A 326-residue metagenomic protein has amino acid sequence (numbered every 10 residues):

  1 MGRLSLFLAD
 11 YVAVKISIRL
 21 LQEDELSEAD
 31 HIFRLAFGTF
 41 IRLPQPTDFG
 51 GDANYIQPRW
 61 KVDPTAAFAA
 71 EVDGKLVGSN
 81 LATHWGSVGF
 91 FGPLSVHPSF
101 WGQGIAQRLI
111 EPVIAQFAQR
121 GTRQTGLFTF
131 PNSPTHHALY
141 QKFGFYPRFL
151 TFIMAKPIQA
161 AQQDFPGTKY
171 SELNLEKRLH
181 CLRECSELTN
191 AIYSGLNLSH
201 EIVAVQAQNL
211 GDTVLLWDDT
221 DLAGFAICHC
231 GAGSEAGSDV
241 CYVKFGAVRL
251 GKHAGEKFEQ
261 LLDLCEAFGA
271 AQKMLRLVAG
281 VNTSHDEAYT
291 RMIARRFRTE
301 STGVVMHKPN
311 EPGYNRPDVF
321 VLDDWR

Functional and structural regions predicted by a protein language model:
F7-D10, L26, D30-L81, S194-V214: Active-site rim helix/loop that mediates acceptor-substrate recognition in acyltransferases
F7-Y11, E23-F40, A161-D164, L175-A191 (+1 more regions): A short, well-structured alpha-helix characteristic of acyl/acetyltransferase catalytic modules
A29, K142-Y242: Amide-forming acyltransferase catalytic core, primarily the GNAT-like/NAT-type and related acyltransferase folds
A67-A69, K75-T83, F90-S95, L215 (+2 more regions): Conserved beta-strand in the GNAT
L76, Q103, Q107-R108, A118-Q124 (+2 more regions): Conserved active-site alpha-helix within GNAT-family acetyltransferase domains
F91-G92, F117-N132, A270-N282: Conserved GNAT acetyl-CoA-binding A-motif
P93-V96, G102-Q116, Q124, A138-K142 (+1 more regions): Conserved acetyl-CoA-binding loop-helix of GNAT-fold acetyltransferases
F130-P134, L150-E176, V304-R326: C-terminal "cap" of GNAT-fold acetyltransferases
